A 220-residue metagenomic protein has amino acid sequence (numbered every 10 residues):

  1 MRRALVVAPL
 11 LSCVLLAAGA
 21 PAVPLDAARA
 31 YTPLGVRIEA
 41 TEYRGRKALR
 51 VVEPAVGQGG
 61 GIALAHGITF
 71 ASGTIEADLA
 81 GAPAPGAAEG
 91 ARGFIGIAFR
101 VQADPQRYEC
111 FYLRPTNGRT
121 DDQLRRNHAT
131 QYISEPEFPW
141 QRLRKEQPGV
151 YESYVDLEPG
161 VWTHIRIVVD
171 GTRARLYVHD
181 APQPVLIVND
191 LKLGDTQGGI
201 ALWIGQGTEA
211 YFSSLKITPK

Functional and structural regions predicted by a protein language model:
M1-A4: Positively charged n-region of N-terminal signal peptides that target proteins for export
V7-L15: Bacterial N-terminal signal peptides
G19-K220: Extracellular glycan-recognition regions
